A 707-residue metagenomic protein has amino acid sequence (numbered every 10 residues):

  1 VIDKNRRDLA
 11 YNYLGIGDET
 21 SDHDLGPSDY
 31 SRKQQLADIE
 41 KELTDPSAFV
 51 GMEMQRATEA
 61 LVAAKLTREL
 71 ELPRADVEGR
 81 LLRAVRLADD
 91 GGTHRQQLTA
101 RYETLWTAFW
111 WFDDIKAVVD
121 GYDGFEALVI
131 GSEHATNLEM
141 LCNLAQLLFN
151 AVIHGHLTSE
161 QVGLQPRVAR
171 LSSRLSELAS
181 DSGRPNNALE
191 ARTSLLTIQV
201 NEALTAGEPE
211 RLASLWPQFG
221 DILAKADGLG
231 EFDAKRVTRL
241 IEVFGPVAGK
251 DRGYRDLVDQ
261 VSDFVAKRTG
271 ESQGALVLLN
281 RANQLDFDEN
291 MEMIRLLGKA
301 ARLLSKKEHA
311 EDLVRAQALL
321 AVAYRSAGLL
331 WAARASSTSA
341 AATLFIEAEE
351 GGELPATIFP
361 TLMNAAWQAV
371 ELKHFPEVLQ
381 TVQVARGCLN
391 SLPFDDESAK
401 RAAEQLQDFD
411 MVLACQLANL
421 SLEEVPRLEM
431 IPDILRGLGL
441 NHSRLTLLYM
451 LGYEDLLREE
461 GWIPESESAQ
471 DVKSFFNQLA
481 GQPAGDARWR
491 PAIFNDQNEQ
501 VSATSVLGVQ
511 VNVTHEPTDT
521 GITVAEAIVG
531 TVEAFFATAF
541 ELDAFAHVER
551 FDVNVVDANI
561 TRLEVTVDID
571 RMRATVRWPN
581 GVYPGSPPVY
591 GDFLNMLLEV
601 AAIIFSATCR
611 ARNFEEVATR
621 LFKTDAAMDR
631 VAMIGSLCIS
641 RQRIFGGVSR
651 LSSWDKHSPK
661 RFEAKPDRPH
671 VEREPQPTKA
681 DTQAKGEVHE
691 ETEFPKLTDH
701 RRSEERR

Functional and structural regions predicted by a protein language model:
V1-E42, S606: Mixed-charge (acidic/basic) macromolecular-recognition segments
S21-Q34, A64-V77, A108-G121, E133 (+9 more regions): Short coil/turn connectors between adjacent alpha-helices in alpha-solenoid helical repeat scaffolds
E40-D45, L82-D89, D123-E133, A169-S180 (+5 more regions): Amphipathic alpha-helical segments of tetratricopeptide repeats
G51, G92, S132-E133, G183 (+6 more regions): Structural signature of alpha-solenoid helical repeat scaffolds
R56, V77, Q97, R101 (+10 more regions): Residues that mark the junctions of alpha-helical repeat units in TPR/alpha-solenoid scaffolds
M140-A169, N187-G220, L229-R255, A275-L278 (+4 more regions): Long, charged low-complexity terminal regions
L278, Q317-Y324, S336, L362-A365: TPR/Sel1-like alpha-solenoid repeat signature
R706: Conserved small/polar residues in nucleotide/adenosyl-binding loops
